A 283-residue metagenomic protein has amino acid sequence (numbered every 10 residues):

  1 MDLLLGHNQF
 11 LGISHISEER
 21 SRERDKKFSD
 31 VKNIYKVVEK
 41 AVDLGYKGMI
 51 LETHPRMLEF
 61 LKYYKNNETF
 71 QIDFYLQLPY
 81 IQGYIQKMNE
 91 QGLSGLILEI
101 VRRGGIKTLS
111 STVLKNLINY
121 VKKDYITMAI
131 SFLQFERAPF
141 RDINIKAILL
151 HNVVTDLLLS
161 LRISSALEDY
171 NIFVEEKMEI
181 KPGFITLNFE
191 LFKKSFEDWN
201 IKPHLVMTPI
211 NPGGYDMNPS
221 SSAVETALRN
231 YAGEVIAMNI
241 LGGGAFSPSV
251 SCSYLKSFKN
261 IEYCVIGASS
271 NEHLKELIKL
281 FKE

Functional and structural regions predicted by a protein language model:
M1-T69, Y254: N-terminal binding-site loop/beta-alpha segment at the start of enzyme catalytic domains that lines or forms
L4, G48-I50, L149, M207 (+1 more regions): Conserved beta-strand positions in the central sheet of alpha/beta enzyme cores
S14-K26, N119-Y125, I180-G183, T208-Y215: Acidic/glycine-enriched edge-of-secondary-structure segments
I16-F28, K87-M88, D156-R162, Y215-P219: Short, flexible/disordered intra-domain loops and linkers
V31-V38, V42-G48, E52-R56, N66-S160: Active-site beta->alpha loop and helix N-cap motifs at the rims of alpha/beta catalytic domains
R56, Q82, R137-K146, V153-E283: Beta/alpha (TIM)-barrel catalytic core signal, keyed to glycine-rich beta->alpha loops juxtaposed to Asp/Glu that bind
M57-Q77, P203-M207, K259-I261: Short, electropositive alpha-helical surface patch
L61-N66, N89-Q91, L277-F281: Short, aromatic/basic amphipathic alpha-helical patches
